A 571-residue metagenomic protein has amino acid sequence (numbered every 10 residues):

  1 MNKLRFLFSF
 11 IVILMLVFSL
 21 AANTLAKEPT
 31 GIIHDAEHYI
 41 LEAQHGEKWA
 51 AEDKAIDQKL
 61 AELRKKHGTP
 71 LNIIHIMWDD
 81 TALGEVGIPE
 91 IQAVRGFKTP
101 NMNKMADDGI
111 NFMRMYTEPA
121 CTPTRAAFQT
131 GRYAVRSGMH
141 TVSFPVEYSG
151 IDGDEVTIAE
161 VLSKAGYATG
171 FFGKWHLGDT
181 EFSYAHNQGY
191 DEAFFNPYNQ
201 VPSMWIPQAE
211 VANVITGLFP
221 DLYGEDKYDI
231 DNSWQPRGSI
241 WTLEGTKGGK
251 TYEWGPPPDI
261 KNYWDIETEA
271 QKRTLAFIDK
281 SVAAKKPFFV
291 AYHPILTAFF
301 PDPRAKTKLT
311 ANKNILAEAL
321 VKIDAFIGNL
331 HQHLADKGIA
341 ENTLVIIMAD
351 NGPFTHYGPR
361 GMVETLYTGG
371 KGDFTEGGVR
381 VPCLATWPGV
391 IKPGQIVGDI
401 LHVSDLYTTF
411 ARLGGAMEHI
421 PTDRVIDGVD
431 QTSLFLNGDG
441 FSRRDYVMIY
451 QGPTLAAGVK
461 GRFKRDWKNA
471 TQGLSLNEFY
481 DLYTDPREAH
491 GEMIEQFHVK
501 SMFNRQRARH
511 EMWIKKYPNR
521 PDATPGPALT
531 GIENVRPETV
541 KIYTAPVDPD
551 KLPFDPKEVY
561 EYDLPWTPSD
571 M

Functional and structural regions predicted by a protein language model:
T24-L71, W78, L83, N111 (+2 more regions): Long, internal low-complexity/basic segments
G31-D35, L41, A82-G170, H186-A193 (+2 more regions): Active-site segment of extracytoplasmic enzymes that catalyze sulfate/phosphate-ester chemistry
I33-A36, I40-K48, M139, F144-K164 (+2 more regions): Formylglycine-dependent
D80, P89-A93, N111-R132, F171-S183 (+6 more regions): Short, solvent-exposed turn/loop segments enriched in Gly/Ser/Thr/Pro and often Arg
L83, Q208, E269-E318, F354 (+2 more regions): Active-site His/acidic residue clusters
Q92-T99, Y116-A120, P145-V156, W264-I266 (+6 more regions): A short beta-strand-to-alpha-helix junction
F97, E181-G189, F299-P303, L309-K313 (+2 more regions): Histidine-centered active-site microenvironments of extracellular/periplasmic hydrolases and transferases
E192, N196-P202, P353-E376, I391-Q395 (+2 more regions): C-terminal cap/loop subdomain of S1 sulfatases and analogous C-terminal strand-loop tails that border
